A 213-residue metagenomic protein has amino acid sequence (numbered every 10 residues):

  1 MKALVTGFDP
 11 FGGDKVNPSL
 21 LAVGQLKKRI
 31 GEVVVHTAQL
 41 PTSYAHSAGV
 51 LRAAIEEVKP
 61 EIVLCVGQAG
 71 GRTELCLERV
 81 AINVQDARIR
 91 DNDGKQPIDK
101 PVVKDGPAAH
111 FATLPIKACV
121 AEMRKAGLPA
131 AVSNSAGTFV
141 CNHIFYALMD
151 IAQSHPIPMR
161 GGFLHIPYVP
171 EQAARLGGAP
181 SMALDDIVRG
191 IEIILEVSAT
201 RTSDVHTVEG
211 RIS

Functional and structural regions predicted by a protein language model:
M1-A136, M149-P158, G177-S213: N-terminal catalytic or cofactor-binding beta/alpha core of small enzyme domains
N142-M149: Hydrophobic, aromatic-enriched interface-forming segments
G162, P167-P170: GST superfamily/GST-like fold recognition
Q172-R175: A short acidic, helix-capping loop that chelates divalent metal ions and anchors anionic groups
